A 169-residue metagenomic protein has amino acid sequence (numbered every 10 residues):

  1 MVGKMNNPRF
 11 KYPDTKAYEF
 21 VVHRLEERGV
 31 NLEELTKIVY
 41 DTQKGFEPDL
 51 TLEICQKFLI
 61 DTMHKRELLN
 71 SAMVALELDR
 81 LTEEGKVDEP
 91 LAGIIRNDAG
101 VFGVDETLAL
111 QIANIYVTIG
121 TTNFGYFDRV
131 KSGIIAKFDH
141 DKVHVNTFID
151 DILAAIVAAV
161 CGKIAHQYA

Functional and structural regions predicted by a protein language model:
N7-P8: An acidic, charge-biased composition feature
Y12-E77: N-terminal interaction modules that seed assembly of large macromolecular complexes
N31, T36-I38, L69, T82-E84 (+3 more regions): A generic structural micro-environment signature that highlights single residues at secondary-structure boundaries
K37-D41, V74-A75, L108-T118, A154-G162: Short, hydrophobic/amphipathic alpha-helical patches that form generic packing surfaces within helical domains
E53-D128: Long, charge-patterned amphipathic interaction tracts in eukaryotic proteins
G120-A169: Glycine-rich, aromatic-bearing surface loops/beta-hairpins
